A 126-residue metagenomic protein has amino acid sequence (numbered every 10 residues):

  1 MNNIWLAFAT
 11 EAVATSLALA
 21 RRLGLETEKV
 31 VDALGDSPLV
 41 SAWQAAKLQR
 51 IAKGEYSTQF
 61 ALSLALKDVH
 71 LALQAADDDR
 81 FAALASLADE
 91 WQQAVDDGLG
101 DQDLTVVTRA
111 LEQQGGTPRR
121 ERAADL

Functional and structural regions predicted by a protein language model:
M1-V107, L111-Q114: Helical "substrate-binding/catalytic lid" subdomain of Rossmann-like NAD(P)-dependent dehydrogenases/reductases
G116-R120: Acidic/histidine-enriched, glycine/proline-rich intrinsically disordered or flexible terminal extensions
E121-L126: ATP-dependent carboxylate/acyl-activation modules
